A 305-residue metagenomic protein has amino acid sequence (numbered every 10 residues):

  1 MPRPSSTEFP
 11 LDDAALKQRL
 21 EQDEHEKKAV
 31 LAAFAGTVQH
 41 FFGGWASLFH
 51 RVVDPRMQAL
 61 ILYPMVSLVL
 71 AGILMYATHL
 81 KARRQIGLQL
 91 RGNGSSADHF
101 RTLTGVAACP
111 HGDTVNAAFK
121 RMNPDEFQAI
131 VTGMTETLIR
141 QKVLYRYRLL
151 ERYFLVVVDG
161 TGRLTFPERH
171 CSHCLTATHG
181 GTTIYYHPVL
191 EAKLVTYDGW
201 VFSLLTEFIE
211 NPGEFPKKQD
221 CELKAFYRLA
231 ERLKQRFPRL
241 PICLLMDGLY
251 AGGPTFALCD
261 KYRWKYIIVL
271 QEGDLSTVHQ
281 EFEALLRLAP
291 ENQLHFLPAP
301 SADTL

Functional and structural regions predicted by a protein language model:
M1-L48: Charged, often Cys/His-bearing segments associated with DNA-binding zinc-finger transcription factors
H40-P110: Gly/serine-rich nucleotide phosphate-binding loop at the start of the catalytic core of nucleotide/ADP-ribose-handling
V69, I73, P124-Q128, L240-P241: Short alpha-helical patches at protein termini and domain edges that function as localization/binding signals
A71, I86, H111, V115 (+5 more regions): Short, conserved catalytic/metal-binding motifs centered on acidic residues
N116-D198: Active-site-proximal, Lys/Arg-enriched surface segment that forms a nucleic-acid-binding/basic interface patch
G160, L194-T196, F208-E210, G248 (+1 more regions): Short, structured patches in soluble enzyme cores that scaffold and shape functional sites
T178-P241: Electropositive, glycine- and tryptophan-enriched low-complexity nucleic-acid-binding patches
G213-L305: An internal, acidic/charged active-site-proximal segment that coordinates divalent cations and/or engages
